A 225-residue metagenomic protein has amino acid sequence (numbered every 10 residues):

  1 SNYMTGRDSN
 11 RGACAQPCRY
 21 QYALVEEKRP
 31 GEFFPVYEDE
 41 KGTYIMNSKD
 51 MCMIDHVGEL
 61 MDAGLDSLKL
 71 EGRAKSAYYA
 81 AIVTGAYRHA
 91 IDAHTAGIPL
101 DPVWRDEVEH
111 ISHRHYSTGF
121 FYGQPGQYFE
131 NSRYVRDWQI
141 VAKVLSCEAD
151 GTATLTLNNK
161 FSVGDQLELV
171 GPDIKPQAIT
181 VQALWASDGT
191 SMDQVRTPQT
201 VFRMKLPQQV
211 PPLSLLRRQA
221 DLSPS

Functional and structural regions predicted by a protein language model:
S1-S67, A74-L145, T156-S225: Active-site pocket-lining/capping segments in soluble small-molecule metabolic enzymes
C147-A149: Structural motif
G151-A153: Short aromatic-glycine-enriched beta-strand elements
